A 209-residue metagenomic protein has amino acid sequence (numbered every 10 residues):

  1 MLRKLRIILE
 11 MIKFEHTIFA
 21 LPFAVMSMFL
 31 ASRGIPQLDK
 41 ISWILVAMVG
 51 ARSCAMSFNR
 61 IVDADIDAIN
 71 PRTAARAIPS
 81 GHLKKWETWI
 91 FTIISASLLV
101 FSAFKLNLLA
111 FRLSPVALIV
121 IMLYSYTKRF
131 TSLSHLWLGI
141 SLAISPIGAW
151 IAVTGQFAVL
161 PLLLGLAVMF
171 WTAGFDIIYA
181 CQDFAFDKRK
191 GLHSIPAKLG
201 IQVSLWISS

Functional and structural regions predicted by a protein language model:
M1-M11, E15-T17, H82-L83, E87 (+3 more regions): C-terminal membrane-associated helical module and adjoining short loops/tails
L2-M11, R76-L163: Intramembrane alpha-helical segments
I12-E15, A51, N59, T127 (+3 more regions): Residue-level micro-sites within transmembrane alpha helices that shape and flank functional polar/acidic positions
K13-L30, G139-A143: The first (N-terminal) embedded transmembrane alpha-helix
I18, S42-M48, A64-P115, R189-S209: Multi-pass membrane catalytic core of lipid/isoprenoid biosynthesis enzymes
F23-A64, R72, A96-V100, F111-M122 (+2 more regions): Membrane-embedded alpha-helical segments that form the functional core of polytopic membrane enzymes, especially those
A31, A64-D67, K128, S132 (+2 more regions): Perimembrane helix-loop junctions in membrane proteins
